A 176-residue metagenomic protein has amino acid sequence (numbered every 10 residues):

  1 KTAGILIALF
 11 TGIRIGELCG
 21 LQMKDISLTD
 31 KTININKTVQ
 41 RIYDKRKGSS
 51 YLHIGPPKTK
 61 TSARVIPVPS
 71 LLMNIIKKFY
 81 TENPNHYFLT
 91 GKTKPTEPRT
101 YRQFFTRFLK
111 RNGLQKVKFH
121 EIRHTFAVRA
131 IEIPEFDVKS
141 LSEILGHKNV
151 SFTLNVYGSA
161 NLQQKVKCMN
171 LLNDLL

Functional and structural regions predicted by a protein language model:
K1-G4: Conserved catalytic core of the tyrosine transesterase superfamily
L6, F10-E17, R107, R111 (+2 more regions): C-terminal catalytic core of tyrosine-transesterase DNA break-rejoin enzymes
C19-M23, Y101, E121: Gram-positive cell-envelope targeting signals
G20-K78: Conserved tyrosine-mediated DNA breakage-rejoining catalytic core shared by Y-recombinases
D25, T125, R129, K148 (+2 more regions): The DNA-recognition helices of helix-turn-helix-type DNA-binding domains
K45-S50, N155, S159-L176: DNA/chromatin major-groove-contacting recognition/catalytic segments
H53-A63, L89-T96, G113-E121, A160-L162: Short, contiguous acidic/charged loop-to-helix segments that flank catalytic cores in large enzymes
P67-Q115: Active-site/catalytic core of tyrosine-dependent DNA strand-transfer enzymes
